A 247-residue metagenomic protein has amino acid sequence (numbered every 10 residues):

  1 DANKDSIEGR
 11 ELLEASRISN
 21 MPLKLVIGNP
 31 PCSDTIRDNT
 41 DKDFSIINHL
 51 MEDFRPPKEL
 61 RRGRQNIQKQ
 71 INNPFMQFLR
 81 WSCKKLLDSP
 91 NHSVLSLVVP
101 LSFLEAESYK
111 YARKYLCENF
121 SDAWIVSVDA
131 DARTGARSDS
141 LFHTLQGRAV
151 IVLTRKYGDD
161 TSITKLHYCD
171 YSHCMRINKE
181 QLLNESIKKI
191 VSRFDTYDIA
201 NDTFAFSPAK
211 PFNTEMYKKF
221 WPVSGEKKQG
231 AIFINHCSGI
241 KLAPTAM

Functional and structural regions predicted by a protein language model:
D1-L97, S102-A106, Y115-D122: SAM-dependent methyltransferase catalytic-core segment centered on the flexible catalytic loop and adjoining short
M21, R37-T40, Q65, C83-M247: Sequence-level detector for compositionally biased, low-complexity segments
